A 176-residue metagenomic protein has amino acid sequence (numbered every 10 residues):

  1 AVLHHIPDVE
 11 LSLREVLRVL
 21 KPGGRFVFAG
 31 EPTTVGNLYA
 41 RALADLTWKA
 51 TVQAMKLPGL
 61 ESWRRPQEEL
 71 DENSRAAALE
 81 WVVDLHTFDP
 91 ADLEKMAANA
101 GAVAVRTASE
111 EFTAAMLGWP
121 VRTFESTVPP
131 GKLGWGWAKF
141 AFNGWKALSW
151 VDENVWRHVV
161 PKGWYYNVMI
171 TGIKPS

Functional and structural regions predicted by a protein language model:
A1-P7: A short SAM/SAH-binding and catalytic strip from SAM-dependent methyltransferases
H5, V82-H86, P161-G163: Aromatic-acidic/polar surface patches that form glycan- and anion
E10-R25: A short glycine-rich, Lys/Arg-flanked "PGG" loop and its adjoining helix->strand segment in the class I
R25-Q67: Conserved class I S-adenosyl-L-methionine
A76-D92: Acceptor-substrate binding/catalytic loop of class I
A100-A102, R122-T127, V159-S176: Core SAM-dependent methyltransferase catalytic element
A102-A114: Conserved S-adenosyl-L-methionine
T113-N154: C-terminal helical/coil "lid" or tail adjacent to the Rossmann-like core of SAM-dependent
